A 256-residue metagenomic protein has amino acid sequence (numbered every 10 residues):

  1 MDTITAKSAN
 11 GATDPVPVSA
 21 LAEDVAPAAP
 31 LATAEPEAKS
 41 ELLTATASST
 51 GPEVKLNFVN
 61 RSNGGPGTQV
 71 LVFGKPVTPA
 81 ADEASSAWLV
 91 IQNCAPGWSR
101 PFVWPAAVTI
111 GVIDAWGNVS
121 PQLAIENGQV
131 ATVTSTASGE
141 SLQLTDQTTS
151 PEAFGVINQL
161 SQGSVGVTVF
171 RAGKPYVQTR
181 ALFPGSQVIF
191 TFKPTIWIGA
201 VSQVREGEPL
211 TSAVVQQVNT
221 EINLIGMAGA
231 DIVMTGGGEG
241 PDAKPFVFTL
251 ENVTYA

Functional and structural regions predicted by a protein language model:
D2-A256: Intrinsically disordered, low-complexity segments enriched in small/polar residues
